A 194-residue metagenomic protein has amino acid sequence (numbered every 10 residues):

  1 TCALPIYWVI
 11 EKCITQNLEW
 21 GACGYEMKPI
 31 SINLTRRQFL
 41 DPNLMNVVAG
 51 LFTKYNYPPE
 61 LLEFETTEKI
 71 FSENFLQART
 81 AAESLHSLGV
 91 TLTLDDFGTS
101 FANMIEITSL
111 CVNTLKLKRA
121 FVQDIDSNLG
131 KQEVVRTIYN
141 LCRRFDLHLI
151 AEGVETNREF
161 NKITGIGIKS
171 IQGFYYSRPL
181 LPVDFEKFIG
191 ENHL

Functional and structural regions predicted by a protein language model:
T1-C2: Single conserved hydrophobic/aromatic residue that forms the stacking wall/gate of nucleotide- or nucleobase-binding
P5-Q77, G153: Catalytic core of bacterial c-di-GMP phosphodiesterases, primarily the EAL and HD-GYP domains, capturing alpha-helical
T35-P42, L61-L76, L88-L194: EAL-family c-di-GMP phosphodiesterase catalytic domain
A81: Conserved functional hotspot residues or short segments at active or partner-binding sites across diverse domains
